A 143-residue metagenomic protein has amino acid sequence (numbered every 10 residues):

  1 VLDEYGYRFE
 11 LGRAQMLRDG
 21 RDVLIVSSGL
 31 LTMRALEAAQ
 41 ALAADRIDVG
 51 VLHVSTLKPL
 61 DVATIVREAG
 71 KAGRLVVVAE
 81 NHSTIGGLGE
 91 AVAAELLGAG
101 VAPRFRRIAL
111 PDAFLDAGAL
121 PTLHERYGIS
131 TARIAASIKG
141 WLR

Functional and structural regions predicted by a protein language model:
V1-R143: Thiamine diphosphate
